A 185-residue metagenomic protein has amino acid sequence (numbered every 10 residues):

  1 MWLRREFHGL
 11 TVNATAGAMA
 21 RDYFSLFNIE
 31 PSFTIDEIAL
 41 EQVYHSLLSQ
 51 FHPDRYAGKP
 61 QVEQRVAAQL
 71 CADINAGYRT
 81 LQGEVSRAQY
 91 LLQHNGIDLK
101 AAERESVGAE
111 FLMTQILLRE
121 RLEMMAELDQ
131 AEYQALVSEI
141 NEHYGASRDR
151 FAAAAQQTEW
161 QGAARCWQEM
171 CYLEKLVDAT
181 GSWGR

Functional and structural regions predicted by a protein language model:
W2-R185: C-terminal accessory/regulatory regions appended to core domains
